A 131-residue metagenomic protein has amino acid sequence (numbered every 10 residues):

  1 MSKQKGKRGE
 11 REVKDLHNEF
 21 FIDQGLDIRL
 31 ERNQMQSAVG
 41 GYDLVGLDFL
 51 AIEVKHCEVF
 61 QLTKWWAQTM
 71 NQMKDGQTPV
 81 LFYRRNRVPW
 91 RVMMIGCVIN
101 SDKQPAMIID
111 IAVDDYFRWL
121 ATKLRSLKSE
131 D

Functional and structural regions predicted by a protein language model:
M1-D131: Catalytic phosphate/metal-binding cores of nucleic-acid and nucleotide-processing enzymes, i.e., regions that mediate
